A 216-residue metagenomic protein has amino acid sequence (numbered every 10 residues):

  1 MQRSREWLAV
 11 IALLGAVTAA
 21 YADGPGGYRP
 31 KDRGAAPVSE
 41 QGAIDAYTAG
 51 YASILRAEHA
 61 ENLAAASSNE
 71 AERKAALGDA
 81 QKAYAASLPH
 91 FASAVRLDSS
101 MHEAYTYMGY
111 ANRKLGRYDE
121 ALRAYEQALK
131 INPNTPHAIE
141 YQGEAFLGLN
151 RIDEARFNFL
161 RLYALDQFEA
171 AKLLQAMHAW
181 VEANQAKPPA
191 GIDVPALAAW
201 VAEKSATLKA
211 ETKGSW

Functional and structural regions predicted by a protein language model:
P25-G34, A164-W216: Terminal, low-structured helical/coil segments at or just beyond the last alpha-helical repeat
Y107, Y141, Q175-A176: Canonical tetratricopeptide repeat
